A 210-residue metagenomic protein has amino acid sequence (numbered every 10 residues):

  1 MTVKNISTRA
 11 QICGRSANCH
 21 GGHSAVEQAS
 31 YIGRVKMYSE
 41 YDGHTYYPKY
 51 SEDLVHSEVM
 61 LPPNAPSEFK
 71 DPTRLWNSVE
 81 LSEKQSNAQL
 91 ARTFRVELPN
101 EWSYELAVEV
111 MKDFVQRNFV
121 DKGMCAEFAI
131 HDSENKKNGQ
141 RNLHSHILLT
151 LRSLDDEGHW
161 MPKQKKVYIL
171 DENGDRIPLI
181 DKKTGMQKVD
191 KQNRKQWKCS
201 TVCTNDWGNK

Functional and structural regions predicted by a protein language model:
M1-K210: N-terminal nicking endonuclease/strand-transfer module with a His-rich metal-binding environment and a catalytic Tyr
